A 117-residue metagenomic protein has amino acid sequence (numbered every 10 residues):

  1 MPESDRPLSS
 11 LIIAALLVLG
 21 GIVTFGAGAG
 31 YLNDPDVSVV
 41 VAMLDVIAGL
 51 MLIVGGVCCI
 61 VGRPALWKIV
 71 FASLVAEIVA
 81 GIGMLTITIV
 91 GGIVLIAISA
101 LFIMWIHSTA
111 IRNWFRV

Functional and structural regions predicted by a protein language model:
M1-V117: Topology signature of small-to-medium multi-pass alpha-helical membrane proteins
